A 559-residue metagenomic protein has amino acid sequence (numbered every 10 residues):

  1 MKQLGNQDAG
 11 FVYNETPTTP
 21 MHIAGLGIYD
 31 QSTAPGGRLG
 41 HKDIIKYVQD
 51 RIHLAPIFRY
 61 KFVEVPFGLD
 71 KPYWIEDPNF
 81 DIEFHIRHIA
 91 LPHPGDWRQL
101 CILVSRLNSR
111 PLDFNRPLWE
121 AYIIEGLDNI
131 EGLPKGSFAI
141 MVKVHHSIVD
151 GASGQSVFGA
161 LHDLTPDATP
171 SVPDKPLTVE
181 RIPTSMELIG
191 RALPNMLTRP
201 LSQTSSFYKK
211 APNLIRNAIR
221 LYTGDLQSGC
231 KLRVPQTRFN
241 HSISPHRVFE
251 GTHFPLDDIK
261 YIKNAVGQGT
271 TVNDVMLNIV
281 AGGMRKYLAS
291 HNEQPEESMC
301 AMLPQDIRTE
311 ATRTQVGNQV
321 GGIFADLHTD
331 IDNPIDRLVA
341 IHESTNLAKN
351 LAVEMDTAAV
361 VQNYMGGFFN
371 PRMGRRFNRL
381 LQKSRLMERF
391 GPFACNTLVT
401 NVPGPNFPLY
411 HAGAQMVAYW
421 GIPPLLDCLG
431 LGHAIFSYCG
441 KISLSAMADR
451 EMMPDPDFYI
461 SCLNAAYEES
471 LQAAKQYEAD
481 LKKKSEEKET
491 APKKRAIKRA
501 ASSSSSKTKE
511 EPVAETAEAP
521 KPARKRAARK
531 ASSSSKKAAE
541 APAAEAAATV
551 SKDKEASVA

Functional and structural regions predicted by a protein language model:
M1-H22: Generic start-of-chain signal for non-secretory N-termini
M1-Q7, L26-G37, I45-L429, I435-N464 (+1 more regions): Soluble acyl-CoA-dependent acyltransferase catalytic core bearing the H(X)4D motif
